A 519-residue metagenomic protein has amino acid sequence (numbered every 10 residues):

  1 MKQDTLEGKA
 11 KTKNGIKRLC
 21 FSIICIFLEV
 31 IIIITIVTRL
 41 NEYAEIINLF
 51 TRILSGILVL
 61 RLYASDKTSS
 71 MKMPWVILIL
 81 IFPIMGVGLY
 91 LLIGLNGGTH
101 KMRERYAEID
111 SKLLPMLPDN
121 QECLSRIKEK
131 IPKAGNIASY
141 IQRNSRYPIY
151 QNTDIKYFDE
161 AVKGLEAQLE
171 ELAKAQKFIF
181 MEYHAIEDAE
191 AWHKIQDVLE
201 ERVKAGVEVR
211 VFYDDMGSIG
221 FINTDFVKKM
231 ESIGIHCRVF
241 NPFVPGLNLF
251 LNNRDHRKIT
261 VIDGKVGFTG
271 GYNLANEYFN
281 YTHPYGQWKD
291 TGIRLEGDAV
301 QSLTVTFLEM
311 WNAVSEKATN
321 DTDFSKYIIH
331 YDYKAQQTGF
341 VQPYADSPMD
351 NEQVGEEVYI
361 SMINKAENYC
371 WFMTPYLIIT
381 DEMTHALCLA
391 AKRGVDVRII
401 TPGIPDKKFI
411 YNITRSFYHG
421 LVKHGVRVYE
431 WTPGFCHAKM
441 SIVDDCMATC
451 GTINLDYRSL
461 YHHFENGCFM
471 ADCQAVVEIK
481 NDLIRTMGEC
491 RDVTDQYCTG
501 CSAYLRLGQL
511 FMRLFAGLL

Functional and structural regions predicted by a protein language model:
M1-E357, S361, K365, P405 (+6 more regions): N-terminal localization/anchoring segments of enzymes in phospholipid and broader phosphate metabolism
H184, P375-Y376, I410: Glycine- and other small-residue-rich loops at beta-strand/loop junctions that grip anionic moieties
G220, T374-L377: Residues at alpha-helix boundaries and short interhelical turns
D290, M373-T374: A short, conserved beta-strand element enriched in hydrophobic/aromatic residues
V358-M362, E382-C388, K392, I413-S416: Exposed, interaction-prone extracellular/peripheral surfaces
Y376-V397, P402, K407: Helical hairpin unit composed of two closely spaced alpha helices linked by a short loop
V395-I399, G403-L455: C-terminal structural cap/anchor segments
